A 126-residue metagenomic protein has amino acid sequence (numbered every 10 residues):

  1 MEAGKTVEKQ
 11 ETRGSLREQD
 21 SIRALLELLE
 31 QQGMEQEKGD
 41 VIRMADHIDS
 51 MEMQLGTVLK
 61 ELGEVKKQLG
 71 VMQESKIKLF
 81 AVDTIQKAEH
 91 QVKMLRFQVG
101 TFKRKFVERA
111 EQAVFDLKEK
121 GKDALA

Functional and structural regions predicted by a protein language model:
E2-A126: Long, low-complexity or tandemly repetitive, helically biased scaffold regions used for multimeric assembly/adhesion
